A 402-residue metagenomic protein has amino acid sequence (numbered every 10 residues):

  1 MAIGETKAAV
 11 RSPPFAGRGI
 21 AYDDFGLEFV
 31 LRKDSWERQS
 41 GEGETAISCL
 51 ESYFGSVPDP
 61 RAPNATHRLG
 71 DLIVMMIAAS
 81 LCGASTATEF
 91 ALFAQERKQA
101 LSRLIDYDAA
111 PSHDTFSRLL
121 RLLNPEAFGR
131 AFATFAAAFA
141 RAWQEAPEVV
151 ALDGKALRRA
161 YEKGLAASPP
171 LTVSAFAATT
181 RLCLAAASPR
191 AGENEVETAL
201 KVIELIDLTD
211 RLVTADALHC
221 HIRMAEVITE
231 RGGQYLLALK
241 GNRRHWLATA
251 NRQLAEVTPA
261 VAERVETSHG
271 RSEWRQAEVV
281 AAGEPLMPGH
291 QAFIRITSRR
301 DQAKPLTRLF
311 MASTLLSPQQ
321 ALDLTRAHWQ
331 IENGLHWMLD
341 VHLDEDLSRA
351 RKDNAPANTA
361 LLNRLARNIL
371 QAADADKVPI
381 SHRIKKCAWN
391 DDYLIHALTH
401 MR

Functional and structural regions predicted by a protein language model:
M1-L152, L157-A160, S174-A186, L200 (+3 more regions): Dynamic "connector" segments at or just before major functional cores
G4, Q234-W329: An anionic, glycine-rich sequence signature occurring as long contiguous blocks
F139, V196-L212, I222-T229: Short, basic/hydrophobic alpha-helical segments
K163-L171, A303-K304: Short, flexible loop/turn motifs enriched in small residues
A167-L171, I222-G241: A short alpha/beta connector and helix-capping loop motif
A187-E193: Short beta->alpha junction loops
T214-I222, K240-H245: Acidic, metal-coordinating catalytic cores used for nucleic-acid/nucleotide bond scission and strand-transfer chemistry
F293-Q371: A C-terminal functional module that forms or caps the active site or interfaces directly with catalytic machinery
